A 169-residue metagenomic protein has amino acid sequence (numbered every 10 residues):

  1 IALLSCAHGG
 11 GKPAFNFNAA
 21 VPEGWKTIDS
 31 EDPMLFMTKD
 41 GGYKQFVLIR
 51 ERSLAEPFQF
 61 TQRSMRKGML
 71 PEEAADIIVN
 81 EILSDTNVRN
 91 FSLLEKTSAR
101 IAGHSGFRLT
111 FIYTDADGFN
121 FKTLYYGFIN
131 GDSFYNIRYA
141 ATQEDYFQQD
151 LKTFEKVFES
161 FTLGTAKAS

Functional and structural regions predicted by a protein language model:
L3-S5: C-terminal motif of bacterial Sec signal peptides marking the signal peptidase cleavage site
A7-G9: Bacterial signal peptide processing site
N18-E73: Secretory pathway targeting signatures of secreted, lumenal, and periplasmic proteins
A20, E73-E81, K152-K156: Extracytoplasmic/secreted proteins, especially bacterial periplasmic and envelope-associated proteins
P22-W25, F134-S169: Surface-exposed amphipathic alpha-helical segments
E23, E31-D32, T110-D115, Y125 (+1 more regions): A mature extracytoplasmic/lumenal domain signature
F60-M69, K96-S98, Q143-Q148: Second-shell loop/turn segments in exported
E73-F128: Signature of long, low-cysteine stretches enriched in small and polar/charged residues
